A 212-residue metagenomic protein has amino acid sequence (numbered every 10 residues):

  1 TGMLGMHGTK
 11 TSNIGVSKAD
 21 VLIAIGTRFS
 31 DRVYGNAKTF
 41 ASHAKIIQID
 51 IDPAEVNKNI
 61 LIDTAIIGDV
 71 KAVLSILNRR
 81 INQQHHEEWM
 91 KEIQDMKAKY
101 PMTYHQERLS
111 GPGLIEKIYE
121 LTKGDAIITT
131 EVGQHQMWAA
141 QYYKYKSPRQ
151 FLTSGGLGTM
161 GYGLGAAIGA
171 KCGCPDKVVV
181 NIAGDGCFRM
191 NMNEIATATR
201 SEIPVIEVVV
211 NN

Functional and structural regions predicted by a protein language model:
T1-E92: Glycine-rich, acidic loop regions that bind phosphate or pyrophosphate groups
T1-L4, N13, N57-N59, A65-I67 (+2 more regions): Thiamine diphosphate
V21, I127, V178-V180: Structural motif
A24, Q48, T130, N181 (+1 more regions): Structural beta-sheet core signal
T27-S30, G133-H135, N212: Short glycine-rich anion-binding loops that position phosphate/pyrophosphate groups of nucleotides and phosphorylated
Y34-A37, K117, E194-T197: A short acidic, amphipathic alpha-helical/loop segment
A41-S42, K123, C174-P175: Short conserved AdoMet
Q94-K171: Active-site diphosphate/adenylate-binding microenvironment
